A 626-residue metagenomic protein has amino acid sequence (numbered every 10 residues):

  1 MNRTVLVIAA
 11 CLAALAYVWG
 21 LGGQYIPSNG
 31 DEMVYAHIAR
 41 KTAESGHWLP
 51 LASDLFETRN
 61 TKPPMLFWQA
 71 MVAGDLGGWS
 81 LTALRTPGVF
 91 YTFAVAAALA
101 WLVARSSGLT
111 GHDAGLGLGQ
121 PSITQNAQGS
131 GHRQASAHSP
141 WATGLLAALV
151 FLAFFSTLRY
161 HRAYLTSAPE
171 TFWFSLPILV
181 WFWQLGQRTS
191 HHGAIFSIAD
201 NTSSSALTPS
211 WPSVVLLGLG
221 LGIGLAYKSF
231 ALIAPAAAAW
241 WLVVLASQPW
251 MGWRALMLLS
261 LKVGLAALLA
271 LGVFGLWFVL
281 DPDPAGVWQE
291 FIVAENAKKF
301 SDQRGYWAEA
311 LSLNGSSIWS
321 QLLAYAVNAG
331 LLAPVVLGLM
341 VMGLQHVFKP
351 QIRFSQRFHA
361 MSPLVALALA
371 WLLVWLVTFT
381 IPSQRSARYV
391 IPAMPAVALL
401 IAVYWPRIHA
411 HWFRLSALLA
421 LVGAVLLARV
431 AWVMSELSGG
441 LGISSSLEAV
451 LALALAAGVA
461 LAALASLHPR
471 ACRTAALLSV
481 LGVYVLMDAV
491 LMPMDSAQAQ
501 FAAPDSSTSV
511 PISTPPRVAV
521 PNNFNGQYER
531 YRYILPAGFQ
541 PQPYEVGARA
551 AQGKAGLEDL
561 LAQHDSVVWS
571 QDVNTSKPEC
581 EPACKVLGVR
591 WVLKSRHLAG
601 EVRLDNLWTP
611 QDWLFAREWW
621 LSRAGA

Functional and structural regions predicted by a protein language model:
N2-E32, L265-P282: Transmembrane signal-anchor helices characteristic of membrane glycosylation enzymes that use polyprenol
A16-G20, V34-T58, M65, V72 (+1 more regions): Extracytosolic helix-loop segments that constitute the early lumenal/periplasmic catalytic or substrate-binding loops
H37-K41, R159, Q184, L219-I223 (+5 more regions): Transmembrane-lumen/periplasm boundary regions of multi-pass, lipid-linked membrane glycan transferases
P64, W68, G77-A97, Y160-Y164 (+1 more regions): Loop-to-helix entry region of an early transmembrane alpha helix in multi-pass inner-membrane enzymes
T86-G115, G119-N126, L176: Transmembrane-helix motifs of polytopic, lipid-linked glycan transferases
H112-D113, L118-H138, P177-V214, G224 (+1 more regions): Membrane-interface transmembrane helices that cradle and orient dolichyl/undecaprenyl
R159-E170, S386: Short acidic/glycine- and proline-prone juxtamembrane loop motifs at membrane-interface regions of multi-pass membrane
V215, K349-T380, Q384-Y544, G556-D565 (+2 more regions): Membrane-embedded architecture of ER/inner-membrane glycosylation machinery
